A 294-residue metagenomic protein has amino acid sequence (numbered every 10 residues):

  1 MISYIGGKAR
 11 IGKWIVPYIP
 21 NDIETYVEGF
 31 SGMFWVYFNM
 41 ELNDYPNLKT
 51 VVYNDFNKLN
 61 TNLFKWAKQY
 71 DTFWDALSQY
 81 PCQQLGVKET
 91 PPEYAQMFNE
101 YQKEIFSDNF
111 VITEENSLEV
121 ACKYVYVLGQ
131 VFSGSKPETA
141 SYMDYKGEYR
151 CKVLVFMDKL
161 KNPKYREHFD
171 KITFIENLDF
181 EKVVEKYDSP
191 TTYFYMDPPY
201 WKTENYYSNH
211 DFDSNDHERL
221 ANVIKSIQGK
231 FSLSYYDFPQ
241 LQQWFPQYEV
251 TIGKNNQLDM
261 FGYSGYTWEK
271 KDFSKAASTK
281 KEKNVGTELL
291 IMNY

Functional and structural regions predicted by a protein language model:
M1-V36, N43, K281: S-adenosyl-L-methionine
M1-W14, Q69-Y195, P199-N205: SAM-dependent nucleic-acid methyltransferase catalytic core
D22-K103: SAM cofactor-binding core of SAM-dependent methyltransferases, primarily the Rossmann-like beta-alpha-beta module
D22-Y26, L48-T50, F169-T173, K225-F231: Short active-site oxyanion
G29-F30, N54-D55, E176-L178, M196-P198 (+2 more regions): Short His-Asn-centered micro-motif
M33-V36, N57-L59, Q130-S133, F180-V183 (+3 more regions): Short, solvent-exposed loop/turn segments at secondary-structure junctions
D213-Y294: Long, positively charged, glycine-interspersed low-complexity recognition regions
